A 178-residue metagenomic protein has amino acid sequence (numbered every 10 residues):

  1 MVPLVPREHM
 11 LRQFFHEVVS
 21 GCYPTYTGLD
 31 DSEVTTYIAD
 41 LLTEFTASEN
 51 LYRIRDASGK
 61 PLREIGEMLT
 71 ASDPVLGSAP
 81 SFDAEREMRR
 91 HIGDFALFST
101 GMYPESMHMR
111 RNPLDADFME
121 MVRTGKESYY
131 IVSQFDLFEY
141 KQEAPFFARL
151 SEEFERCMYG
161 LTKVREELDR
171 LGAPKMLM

Functional and structural regions predicted by a protein language model:
M1-L177: Polar/charged low-complexity regulatory segments
